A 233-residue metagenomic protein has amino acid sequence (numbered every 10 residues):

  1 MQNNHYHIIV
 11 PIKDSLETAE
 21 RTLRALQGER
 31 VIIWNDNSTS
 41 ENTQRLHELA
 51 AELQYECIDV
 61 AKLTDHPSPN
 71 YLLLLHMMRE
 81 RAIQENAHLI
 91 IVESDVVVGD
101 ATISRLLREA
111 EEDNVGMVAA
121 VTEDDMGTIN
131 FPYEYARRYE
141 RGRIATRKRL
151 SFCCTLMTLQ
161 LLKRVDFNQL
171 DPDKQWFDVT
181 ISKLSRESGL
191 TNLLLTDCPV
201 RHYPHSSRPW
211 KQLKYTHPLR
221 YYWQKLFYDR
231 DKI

Functional and structural regions predicted by a protein language model:
N4-V10, L26, R30-W34: Hydrophobic targeting segments
D14-G28: Short, well-formed alpha-helical segments that are part of the catalytic scaffolds of diverse glycosyltransferases
W34-L46: A conserved acidic beta->alpha catalytic loop
L53-I83: Active-site-proximal specificity loops/subdomain of glycosyltransferases
Y71-H76, V96, I103, L150-F152 (+1 more regions): Conserved glycosyltransferase catalytic-site signature
N86-V97: Short beta-strand-to-loop acidic/aromatic patch adjacent to the donor-nucleotide binding site
G99, R105-N168: Conserved catalytic core of nucleotide-sugar-dependent glycosyltransferases
D171-I233: C-terminal catalytic/acceptor-binding lobe
